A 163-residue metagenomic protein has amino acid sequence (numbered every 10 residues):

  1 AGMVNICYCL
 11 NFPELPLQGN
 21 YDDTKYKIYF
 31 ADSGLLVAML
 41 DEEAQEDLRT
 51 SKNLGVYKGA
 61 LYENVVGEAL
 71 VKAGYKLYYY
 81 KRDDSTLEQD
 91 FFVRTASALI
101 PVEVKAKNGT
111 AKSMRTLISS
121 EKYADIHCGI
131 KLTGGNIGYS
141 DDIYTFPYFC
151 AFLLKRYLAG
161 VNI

Functional and structural regions predicted by a protein language model:
A1-A96: Accessory nucleic acid-recognition modules appended to NTPase machines
Y79, P101-V104: Short catalytic-loop micro-motif centered on adjacent basic/acidic residues
A98-V102, C128: Structural motif
A106-F146: Catalytic cores of nucleic-acid endonucleases
G135-I163: Domain-level recognition of nuclease-like catalytic cores that cleave nucleotide substrates
